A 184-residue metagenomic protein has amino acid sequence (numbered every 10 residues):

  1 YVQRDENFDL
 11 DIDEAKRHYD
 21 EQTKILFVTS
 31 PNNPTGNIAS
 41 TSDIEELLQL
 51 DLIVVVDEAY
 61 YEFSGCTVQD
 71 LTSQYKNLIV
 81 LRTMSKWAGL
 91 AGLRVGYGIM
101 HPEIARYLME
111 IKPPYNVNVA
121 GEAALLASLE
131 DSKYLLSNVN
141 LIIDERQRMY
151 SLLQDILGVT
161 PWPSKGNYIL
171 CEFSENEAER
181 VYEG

Functional and structural regions predicted by a protein language model:
Y1, V28, V56, V80-R82 (+1 more regions): Hydrophobic residues in well-ordered beta-strands that form the structural core
R4-E62: Active-site phosphate-binding strand-loop segment of PLP-dependent enzymes
E21-Q22, L50-D51, Q74-Y75, I111 (+1 more regions): Structured helix-beta-strand junction loops
P31-P34, K86, N167: Short glycine-rich anion-binding loops that position phosphate/pyrophosphate groups of nucleotides and phosphorylated
V68-N77: Short, well-structured N-terminal submotif of metal-dependent ribonuclease cores
N77-D155, V159-W162: PLP-dependent aminotransferase class I/II
I142-I143, D155-G184: Conserved PLP-binding catalytic core of the aspartate aminotransferase-like
